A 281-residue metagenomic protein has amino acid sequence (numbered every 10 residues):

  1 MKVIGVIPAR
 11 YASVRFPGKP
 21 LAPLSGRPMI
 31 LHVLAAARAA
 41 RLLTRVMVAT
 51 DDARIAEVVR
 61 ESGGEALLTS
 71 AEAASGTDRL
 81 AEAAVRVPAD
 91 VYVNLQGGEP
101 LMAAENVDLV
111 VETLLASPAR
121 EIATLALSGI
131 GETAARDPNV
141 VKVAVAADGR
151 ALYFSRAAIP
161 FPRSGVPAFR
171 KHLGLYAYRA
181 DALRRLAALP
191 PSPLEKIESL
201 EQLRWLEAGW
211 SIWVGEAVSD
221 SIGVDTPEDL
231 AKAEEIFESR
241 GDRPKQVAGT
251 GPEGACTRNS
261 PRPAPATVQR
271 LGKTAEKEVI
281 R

Functional and structural regions predicted by a protein language model:
K2-A49: N-terminal glycine-rich phosphate-binding loop and ensuing alpha1 helix
L43, A89, P118-R120, W210: Short, high-confidence coil segments that cap the C-terminus of an alpha-helix and link into the following beta-strand
M47, A53-E112: Short phosphate-binding loop-to-helix
T50-D51, M102, Y178, D225: A conserved hydrophobic position in a structured secondary element of the catalytic/binding core that shapes
M102-S192: Conserved core of the sugar-phosphate nucleotidyltransferase
G165-R243: Conserved alpha/beta core of the MobA/IspD/sugar-nucleotide pyrophosphorylase nucleotidyltransferase superfamily
